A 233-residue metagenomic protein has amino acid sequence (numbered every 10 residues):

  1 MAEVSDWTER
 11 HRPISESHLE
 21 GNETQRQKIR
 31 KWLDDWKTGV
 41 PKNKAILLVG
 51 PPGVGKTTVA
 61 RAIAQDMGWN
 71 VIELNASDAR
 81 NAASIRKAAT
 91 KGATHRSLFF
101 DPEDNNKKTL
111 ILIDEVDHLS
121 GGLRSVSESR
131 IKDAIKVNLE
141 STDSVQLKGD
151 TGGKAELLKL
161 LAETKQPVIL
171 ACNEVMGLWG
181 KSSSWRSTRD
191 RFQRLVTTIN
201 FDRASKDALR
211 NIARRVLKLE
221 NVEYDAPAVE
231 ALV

Functional and structural regions predicted by a protein language model:
M1-H11, G39-K42, G50, K136-L139 (+3 more regions): Intrinsic disorder/low-complexity signal
M1-K42, D101: A short, basic N-terminal segment
E3-P13, Q65-N70, D190-R194, P227: Surface-exposed beta-strand-to-loop junctions that form interaction patches on eukaryotic regulatory domains
L19, A64, L209: Residue-level signature of catalytic and energy-coupling elements of molecular machines, predominantly ATP/GTP-dependent
Q25, G50-K56, A60, I72 (+2 more regions): Domain-wide signal for the mature, well-folded portions of proteins, strongly enriched in nucleus-encoded organellar
K37-T38, N43-L74: Walker A/P-loop
N75-V233: Non-catalytic interfacial helical region
